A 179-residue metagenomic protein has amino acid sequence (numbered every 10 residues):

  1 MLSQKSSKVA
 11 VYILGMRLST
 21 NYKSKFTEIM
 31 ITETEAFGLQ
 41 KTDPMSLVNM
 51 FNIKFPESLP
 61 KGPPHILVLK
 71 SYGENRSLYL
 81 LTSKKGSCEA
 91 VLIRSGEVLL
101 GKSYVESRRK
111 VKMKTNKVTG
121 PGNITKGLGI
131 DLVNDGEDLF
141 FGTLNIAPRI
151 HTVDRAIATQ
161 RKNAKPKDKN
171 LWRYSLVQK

Functional and structural regions predicted by a protein language model:
M1-K179: Conserved, well-structured core segments that form or line functional sites
